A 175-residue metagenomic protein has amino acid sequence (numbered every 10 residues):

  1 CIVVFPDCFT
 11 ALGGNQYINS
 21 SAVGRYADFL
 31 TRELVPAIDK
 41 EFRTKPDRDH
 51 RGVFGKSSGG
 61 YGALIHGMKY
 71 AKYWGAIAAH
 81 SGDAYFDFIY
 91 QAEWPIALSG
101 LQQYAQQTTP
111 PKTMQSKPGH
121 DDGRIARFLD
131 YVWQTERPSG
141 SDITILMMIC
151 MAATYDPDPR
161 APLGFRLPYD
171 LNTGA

Functional and structural regions predicted by a protein language model:
C1-A175: Non-catalytic cap/lid and distal C-terminal segments of serine-dependent acyl enzymes
